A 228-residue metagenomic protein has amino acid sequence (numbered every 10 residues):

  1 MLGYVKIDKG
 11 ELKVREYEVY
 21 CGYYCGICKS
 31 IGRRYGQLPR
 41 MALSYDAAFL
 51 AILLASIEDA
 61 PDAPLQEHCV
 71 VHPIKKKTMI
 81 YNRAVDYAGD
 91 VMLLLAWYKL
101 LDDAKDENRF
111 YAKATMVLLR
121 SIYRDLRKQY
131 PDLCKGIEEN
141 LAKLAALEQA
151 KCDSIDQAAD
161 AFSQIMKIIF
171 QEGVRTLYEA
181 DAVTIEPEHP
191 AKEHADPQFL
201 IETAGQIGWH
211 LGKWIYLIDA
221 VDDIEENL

Functional and structural regions predicted by a protein language model:
M1-Q206, L217-L228: Acidic catalytic motifs of isoprenoid enzymes
I207-G212: Membrane-embedded alpha-helical segments that form the functional core of polytopic membrane enzymes, especially those
